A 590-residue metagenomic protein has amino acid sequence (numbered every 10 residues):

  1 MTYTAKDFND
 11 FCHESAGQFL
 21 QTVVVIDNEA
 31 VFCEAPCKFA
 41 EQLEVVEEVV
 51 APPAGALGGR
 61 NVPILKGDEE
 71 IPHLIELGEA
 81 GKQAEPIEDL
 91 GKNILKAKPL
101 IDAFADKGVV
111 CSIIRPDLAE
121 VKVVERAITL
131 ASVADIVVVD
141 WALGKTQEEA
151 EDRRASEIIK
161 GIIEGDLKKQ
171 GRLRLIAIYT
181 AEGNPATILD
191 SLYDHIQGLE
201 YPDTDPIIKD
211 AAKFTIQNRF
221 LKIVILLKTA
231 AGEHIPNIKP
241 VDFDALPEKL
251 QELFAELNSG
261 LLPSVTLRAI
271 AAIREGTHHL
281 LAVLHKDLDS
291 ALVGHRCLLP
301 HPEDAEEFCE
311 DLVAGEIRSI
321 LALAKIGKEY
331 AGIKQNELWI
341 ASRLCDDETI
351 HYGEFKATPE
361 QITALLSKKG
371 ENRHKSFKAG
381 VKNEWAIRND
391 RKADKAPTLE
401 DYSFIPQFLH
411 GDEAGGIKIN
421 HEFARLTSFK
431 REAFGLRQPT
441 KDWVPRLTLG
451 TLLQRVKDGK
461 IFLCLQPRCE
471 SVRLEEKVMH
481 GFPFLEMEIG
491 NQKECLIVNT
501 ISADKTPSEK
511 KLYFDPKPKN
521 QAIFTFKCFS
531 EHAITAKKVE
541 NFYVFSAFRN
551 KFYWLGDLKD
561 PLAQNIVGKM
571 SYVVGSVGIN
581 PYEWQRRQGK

Functional and structural regions predicted by a protein language model:
M1-K375, E384, K460-I461, C469-K590: Extended charged low-complexity segments that act as oligomerization/scaffolding linkers
R388, K392-A396: Extended boundary segments
P406-G459: Short N-terminal edge-element motif at the start of the domain
R455, C464-L465: Short hydrophobic alpha-helical segments used for membrane anchoring or interfacial signaling
